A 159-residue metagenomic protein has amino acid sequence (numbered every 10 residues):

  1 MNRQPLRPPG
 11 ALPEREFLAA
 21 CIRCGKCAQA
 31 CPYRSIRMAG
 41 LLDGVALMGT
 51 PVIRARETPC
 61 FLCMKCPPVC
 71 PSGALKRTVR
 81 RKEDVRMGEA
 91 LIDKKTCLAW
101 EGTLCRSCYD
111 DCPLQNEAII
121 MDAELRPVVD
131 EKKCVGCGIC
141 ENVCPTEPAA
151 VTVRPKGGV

Functional and structural regions predicted by a protein language model:
M1-V159: Non-ligating segments of multi-cofactor redox enzymes
